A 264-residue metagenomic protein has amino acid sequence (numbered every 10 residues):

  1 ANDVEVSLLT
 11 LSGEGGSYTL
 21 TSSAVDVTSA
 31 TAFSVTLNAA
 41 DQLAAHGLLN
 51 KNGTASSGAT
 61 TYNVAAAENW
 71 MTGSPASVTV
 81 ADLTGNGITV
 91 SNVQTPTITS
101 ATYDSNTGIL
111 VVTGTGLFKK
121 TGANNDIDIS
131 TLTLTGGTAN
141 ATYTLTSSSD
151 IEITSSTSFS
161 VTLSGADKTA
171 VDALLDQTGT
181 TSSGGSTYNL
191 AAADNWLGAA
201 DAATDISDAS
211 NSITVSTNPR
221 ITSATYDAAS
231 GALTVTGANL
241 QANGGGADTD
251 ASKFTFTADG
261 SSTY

Functional and structural regions predicted by a protein language model:
A1-Y264: Non-catalytic beta-sheet/beta-sandwich ligand-binding modules that flank or precede catalytic cores
